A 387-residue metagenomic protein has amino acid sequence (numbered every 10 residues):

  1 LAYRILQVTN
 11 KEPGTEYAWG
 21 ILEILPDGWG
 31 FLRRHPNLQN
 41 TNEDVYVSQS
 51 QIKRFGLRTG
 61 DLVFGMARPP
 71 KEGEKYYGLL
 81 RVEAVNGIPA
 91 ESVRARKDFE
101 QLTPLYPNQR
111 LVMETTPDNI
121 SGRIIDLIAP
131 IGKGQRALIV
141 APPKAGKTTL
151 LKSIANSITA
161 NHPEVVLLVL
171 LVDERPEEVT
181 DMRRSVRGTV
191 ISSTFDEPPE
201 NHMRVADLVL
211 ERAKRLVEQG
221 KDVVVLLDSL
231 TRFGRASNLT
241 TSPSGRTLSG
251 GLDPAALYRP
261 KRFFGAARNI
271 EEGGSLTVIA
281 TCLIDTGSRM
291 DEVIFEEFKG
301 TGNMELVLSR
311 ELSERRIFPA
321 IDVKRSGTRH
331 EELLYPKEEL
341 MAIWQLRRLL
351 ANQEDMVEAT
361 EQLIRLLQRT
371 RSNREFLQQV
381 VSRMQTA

Functional and structural regions predicted by a protein language model:
L1-V93: N-terminal "pre-motor" subdomain/linker immediately upstream of P-loop NTPase catalytic cores
I5-Q7, L22-P26, R34-P36, Q49 (+13 more regions): Flexible glycine-/small-residue-rich
P13-A18, I120-I124, V209-K214, F263: Phosphate-interacting basic helix/loop segments used at nucleotide- and nucleic-acid interfaces
N42-V45, P104, F318: A short, polar/proline- and glycine-enriched secondary-structure boundary/capping micro-motif
L57-T59, P69-I139: P-loop NTP-binding catalytic core
A137, A145-G146, I154-A387: P-loop NTPase catalytic core
